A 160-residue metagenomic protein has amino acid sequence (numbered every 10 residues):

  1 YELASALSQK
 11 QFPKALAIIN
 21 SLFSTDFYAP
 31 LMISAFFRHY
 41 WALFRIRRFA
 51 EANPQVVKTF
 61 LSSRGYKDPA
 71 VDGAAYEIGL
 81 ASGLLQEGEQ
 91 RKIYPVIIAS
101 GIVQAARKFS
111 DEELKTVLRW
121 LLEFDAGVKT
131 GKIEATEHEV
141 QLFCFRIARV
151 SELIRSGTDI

Functional and structural regions predicted by a protein language model:
E2, A6, K14-I160: C-terminal alpha-helical interaction modules of replication/initiation AAA+ assemblies
